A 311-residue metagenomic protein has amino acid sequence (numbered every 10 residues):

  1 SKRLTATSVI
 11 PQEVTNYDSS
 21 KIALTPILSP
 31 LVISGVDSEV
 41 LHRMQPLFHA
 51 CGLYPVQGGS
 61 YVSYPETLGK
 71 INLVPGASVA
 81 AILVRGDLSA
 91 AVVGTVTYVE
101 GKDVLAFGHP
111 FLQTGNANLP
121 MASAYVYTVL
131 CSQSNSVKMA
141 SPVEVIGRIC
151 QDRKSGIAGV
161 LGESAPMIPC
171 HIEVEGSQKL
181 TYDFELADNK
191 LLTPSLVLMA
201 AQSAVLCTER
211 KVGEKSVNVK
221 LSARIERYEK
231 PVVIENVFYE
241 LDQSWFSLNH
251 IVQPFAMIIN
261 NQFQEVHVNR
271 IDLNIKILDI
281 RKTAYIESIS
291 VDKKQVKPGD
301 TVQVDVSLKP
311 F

Functional and structural regions predicted by a protein language model:
S1-F311: Terminal presequence/propeptide segments associated with secretion/organelle targeting and zymogen/polyprotein
